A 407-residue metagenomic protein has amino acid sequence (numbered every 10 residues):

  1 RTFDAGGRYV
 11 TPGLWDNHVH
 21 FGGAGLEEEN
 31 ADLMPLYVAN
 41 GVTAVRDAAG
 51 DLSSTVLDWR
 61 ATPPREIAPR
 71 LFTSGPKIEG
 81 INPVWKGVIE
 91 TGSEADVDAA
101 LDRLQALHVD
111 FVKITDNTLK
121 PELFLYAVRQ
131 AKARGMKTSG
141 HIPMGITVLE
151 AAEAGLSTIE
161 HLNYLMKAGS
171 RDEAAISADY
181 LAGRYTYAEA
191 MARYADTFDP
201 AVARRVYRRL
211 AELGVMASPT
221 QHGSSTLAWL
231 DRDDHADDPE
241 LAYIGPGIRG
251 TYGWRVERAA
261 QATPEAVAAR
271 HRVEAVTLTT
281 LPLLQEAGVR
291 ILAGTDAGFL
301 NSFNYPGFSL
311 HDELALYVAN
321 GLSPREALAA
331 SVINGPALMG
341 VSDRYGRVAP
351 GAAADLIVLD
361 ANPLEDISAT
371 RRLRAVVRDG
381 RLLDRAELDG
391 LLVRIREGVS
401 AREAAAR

Functional and structural regions predicted by a protein language model:
G7, H18, G41, L71 (+12 more regions): Divalent metal-coordination and catalytic microenvironments
R8-R65, P83-V84, I89, A95 (+2 more regions): Metal-associated gating/positioning segment near the N- to mid-region
L33-S54, A68-K77, A106-L119, M136-S139 (+3 more regions): Divalent metal-dependent hydrolysis catalytic cores, especially in the metallo-beta-lactamase
L52-W59, D116-Q130, G169-D179: Active-site-adjacent beta->alpha loops and helix N-cap segments on the catalytic face of soluble alpha/beta enzymes
R60-P64, F124-G135, A211, P282-Q285: Surface-exposed amphipathic alpha-helices with a cationic face
P76, G80-Q130, R134-K137, R184-T197: Active-site gating/metal-coordination segments in enzymes
A100-T115, L165-A315, A319-N320, I395-V399 (+1 more regions): Active-site neighborhoods of metal-dependent hydrolases
A275, Y305, S323-L328, A337-L373: Acidic, glycine-enriched loop/beta-strand segments at the rims of small-molecule binding/catalytic pockets
